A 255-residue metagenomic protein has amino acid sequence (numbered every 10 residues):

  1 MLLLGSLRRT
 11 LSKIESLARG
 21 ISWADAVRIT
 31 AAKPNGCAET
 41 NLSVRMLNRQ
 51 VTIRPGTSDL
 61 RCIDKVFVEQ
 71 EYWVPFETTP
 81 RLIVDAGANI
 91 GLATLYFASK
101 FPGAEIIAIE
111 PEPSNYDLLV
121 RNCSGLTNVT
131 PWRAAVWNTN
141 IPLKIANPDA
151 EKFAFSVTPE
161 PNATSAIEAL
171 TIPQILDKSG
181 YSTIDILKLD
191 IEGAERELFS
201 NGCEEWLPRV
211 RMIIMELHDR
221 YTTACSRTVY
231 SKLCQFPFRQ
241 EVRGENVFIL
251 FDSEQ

Functional and structural regions predicted by a protein language model:
M1-Q255: Phosphate/nucleotide-binding beta-alpha loop and adjacent structural elements of enzyme active sites
